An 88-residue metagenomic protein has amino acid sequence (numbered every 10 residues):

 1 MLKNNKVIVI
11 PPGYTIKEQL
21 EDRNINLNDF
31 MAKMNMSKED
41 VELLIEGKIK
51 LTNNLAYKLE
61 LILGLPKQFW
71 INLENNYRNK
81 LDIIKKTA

Functional and structural regions predicted by a protein language model:
M1-I25: A short, Lys/Arg-rich alpha-helix, primarily the initiator
L2-N5, N28, M34, I45: Active-site helical microenvironments for divalent-metal-assisted chemistry
L20, I45, L55, L63 (+1 more regions): DNA major-groove recognition helix of helix-turn-helix
D22, K33, I62: Residues within the alpha-helical elements of helix-turn-helix
N28, E39, Q68: Key DNA-contact positions within bacterial/archaeal DNA-binding proteins
N35-L51, L55-E60: Recognition helix of helix-turn-helix/homeodomain-like DNA-binding domains that insert into the DNA major groove
P66-T87: Short amphipathic recognition helices of helix-turn-helix/homeodomain-type DNA-binding modules
